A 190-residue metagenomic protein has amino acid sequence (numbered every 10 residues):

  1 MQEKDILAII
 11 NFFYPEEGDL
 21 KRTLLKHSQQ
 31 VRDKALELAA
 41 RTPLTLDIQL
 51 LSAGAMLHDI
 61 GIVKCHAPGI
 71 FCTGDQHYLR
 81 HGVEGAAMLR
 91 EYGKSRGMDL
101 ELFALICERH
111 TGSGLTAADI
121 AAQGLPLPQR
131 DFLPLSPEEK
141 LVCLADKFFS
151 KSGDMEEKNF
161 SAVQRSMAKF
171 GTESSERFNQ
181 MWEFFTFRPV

Functional and structural regions predicted by a protein language model:
E3-H27, G61-G74: Active-site flanking loop/helix segments enriched in acidic
N11, R32, L36, A86-E91 (+1 more regions): Amphipathic alpha-helical segments within well-ordered protein domains
P15, L44-E156, F160-S161: Divalent metal-dependent catalytic cores for phosphoryl transfer on phosphate-bearing substrates
D19, L24-L38, H81: Conserved, hydrophobic alpha-helical core segments of structured domains
L20, L24, Q49, S174-R177: Residue-level recognition of alpha-helical structural elements
K34-E37, K147, Q180, F184: Alpha-helical scaffold segments in carbohydrate-active enzymes
M167-V190: Charged phosphate-binding loop/patch that engages nucleotide di/tri-phosphates or the phosphate backbone of nucleic
